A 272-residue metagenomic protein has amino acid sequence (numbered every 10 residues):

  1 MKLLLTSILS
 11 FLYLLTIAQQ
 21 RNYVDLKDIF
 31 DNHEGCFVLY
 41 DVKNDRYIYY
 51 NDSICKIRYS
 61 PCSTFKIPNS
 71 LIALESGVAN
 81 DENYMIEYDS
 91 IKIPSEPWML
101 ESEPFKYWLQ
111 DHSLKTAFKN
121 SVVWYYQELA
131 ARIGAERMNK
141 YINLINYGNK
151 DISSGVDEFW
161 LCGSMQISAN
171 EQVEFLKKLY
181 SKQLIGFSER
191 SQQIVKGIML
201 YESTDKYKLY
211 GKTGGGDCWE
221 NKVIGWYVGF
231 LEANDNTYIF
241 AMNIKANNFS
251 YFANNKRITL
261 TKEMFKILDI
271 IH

Functional and structural regions predicted by a protein language model:
M1-N22: Bacterial Sec-dependent N-terminal signal peptides
Q19-K27, A131-R137, K177-H272: Structured C-terminal helix/loop/strand segments within mature extracytoplasmic catalytic/sensor domains
Q20-S53, G229-L231: A short, well-structured edge-of-sheet supersecondary motif
R21-V24, G35, Y84, Y88-Q183 (+1 more regions): Active-site-adjacent helix/loop patches that line small-molecule binding or acyl-intermediate pockets
N32-E34, V42, I54-K56, S60 (+8 more regions): Extracytoplasmic
D41-K43, S63-F65, M85, S90-K92 (+1 more regions): A mature extracytoplasmic/lumenal domain signature
V42-N44, S53-C55, S76-V78, I91 (+3 more regions): Solvent-exposed coil/turn segments that connect beta secondary-structure elements in extracytoplasmic/periplasmic
Y59-I86, A117, Q172, F240: Active-site SXXK
